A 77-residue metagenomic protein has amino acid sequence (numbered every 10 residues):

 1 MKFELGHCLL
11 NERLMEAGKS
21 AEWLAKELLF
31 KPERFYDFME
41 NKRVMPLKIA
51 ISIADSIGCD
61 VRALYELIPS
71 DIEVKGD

Functional and structural regions predicted by a protein language model:
M1-K19: A short, Lys/Arg-rich alpha-helix, primarily the initiator
M1-L5, Y36, I72: A detector for short, charged/polar N-terminal pre-domain segments
W23, R34, A63: Residues in the helix-turn-helix
L24-A25, I53: Short alpha-helical "recognition helix" segments of helix-turn-helix
L29-V44: Recognition helix of helix-turn-helix/homeodomain-like DNA-binding domains that insert into the DNA major groove
K42-D55: Short, basic-rich loop-to-helix N-cap that marks the start of a DNA-contacting helix
D55, Y65-D77: Short, charged recognition helix plus adjacent turn of helix-turn-helix-like nucleic-acid-binding domains
